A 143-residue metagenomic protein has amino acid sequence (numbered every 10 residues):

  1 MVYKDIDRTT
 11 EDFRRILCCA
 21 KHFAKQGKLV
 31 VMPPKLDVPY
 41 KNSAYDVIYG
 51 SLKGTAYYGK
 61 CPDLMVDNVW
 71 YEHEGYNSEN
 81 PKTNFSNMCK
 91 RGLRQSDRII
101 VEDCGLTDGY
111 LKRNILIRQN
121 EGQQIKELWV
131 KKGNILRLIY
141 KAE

Functional and structural regions predicted by a protein language model:
M1-Y49, T55-Y58, Y76-E143: Metal-dependent nuclease catalytic core centered on acidic motifs
Y57-K60, D67: A short, glycine/Asx- and small/polar-enriched loop/turn that sits immediately N-terminal to a beta-strand
L64-G75: Conserved catalytic cores of phosphodiester-cleaving nucleases, focusing on short active-site segments
